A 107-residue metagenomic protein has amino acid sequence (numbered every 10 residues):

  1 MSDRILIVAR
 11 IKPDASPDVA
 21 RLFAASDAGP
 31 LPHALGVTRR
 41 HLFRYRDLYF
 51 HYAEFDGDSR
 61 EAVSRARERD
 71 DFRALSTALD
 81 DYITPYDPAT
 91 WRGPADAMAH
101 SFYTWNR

Functional and structural regions predicted by a protein language model:
S2-P13: Short glycine-/aliphatic-rich beta-strand segments at the starts of folded cytosolic domains
I7, V19, H51: Hydrophobic pocket/interface hotspot
I11-T38: Short amphipathic alpha-helical segments
P13, L48-Y49, F55-E61: Short, charged/polar surface micro-motifs in flexible loops or helix N-caps
A28-T38, D56-G93: An amphipathic, aromatic/His-enriched active-site/gating alpha helix that lines ligand/cofactor pockets
H41, Y52: Short, surface-exposed charged micro-motifs
Y86-R107: Short, low-order "capping/linker" segments at domain edges
